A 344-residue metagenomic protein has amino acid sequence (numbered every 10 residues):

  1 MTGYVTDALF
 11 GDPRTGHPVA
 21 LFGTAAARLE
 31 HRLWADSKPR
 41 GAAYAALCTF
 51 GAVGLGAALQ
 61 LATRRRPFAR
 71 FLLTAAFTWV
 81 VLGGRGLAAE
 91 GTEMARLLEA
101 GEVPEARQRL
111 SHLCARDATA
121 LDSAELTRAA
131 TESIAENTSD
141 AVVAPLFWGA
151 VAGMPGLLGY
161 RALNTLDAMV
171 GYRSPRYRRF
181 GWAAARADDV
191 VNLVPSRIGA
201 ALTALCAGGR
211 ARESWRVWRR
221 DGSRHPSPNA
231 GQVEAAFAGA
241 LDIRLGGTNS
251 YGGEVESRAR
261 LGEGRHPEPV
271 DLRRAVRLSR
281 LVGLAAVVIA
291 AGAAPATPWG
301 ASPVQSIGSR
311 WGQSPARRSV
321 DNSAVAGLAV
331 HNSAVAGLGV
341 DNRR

Functional and structural regions predicted by a protein language model:
M1-R344: Short amphipathic, positively biased membrane-proximal segments that drive organelle/inner-membrane targeting
